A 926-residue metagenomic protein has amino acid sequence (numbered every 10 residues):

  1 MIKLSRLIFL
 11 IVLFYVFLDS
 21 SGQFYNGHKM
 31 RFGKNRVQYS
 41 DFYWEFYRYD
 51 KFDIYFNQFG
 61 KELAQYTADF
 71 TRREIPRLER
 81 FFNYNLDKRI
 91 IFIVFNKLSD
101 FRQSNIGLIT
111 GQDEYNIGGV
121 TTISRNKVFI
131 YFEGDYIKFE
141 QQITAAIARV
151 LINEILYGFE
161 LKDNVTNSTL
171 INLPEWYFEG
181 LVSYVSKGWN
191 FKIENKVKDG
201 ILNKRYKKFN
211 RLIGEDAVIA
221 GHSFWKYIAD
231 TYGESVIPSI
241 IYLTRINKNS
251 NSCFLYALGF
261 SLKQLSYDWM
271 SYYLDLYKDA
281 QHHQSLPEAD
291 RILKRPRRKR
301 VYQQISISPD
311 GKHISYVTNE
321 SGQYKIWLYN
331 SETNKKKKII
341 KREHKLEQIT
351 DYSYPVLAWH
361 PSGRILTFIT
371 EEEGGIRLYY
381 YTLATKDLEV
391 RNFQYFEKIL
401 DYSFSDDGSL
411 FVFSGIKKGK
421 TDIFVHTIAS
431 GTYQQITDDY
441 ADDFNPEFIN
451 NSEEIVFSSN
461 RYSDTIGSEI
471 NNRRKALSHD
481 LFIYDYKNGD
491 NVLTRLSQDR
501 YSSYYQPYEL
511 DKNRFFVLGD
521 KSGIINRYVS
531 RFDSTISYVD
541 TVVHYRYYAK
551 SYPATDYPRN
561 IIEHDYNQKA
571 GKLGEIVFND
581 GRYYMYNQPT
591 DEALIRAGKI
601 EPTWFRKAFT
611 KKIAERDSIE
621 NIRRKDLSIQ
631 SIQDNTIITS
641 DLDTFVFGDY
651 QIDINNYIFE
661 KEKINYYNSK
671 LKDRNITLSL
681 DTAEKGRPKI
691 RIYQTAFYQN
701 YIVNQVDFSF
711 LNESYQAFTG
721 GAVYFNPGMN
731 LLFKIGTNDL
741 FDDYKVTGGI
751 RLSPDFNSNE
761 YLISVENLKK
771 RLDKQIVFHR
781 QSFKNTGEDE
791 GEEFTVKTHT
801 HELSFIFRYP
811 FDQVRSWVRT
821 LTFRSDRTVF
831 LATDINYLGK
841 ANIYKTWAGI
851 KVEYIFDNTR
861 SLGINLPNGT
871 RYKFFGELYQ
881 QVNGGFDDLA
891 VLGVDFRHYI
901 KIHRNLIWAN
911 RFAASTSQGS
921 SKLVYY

Functional and structural regions predicted by a protein language model:
G22-N167, P174, F191-K192, C253: Juxtacatalytic substrate-recognition/specificity segment
Y25-H28, N35, F46, I246-L346 (+2 more regions): Beta/coil-rich, acidic/histidine-enriched accessory regions frequently appended to metallopeptidases
L78, L173-I193, K198-F260: Active-site-proximal alpha-helical
N195, D199, R298-R300, V317-W327 (+12 more regions): A flexible loop/linker signature enriched in serine peptidases of the S9 family
I305-H313, L357-I365, Y402-L410, P446-E454 (+2 more regions): Blade-terminus and WD-like Trp-Asp/Gly-His loop motifs, strongest in beta-propeller folds
S463-G467, N471, N560, L772-R819 (+2 more regions): Outer-membrane beta-barrel translocator/channel fold
T639-R771, Y844-L866: Outer-membrane beta-barrel initiation region
F783, E793, K840, W847-Y926: C-terminal outer-membrane beta-barrel translocator/porin domains of Gram-negative envelope proteins and their
